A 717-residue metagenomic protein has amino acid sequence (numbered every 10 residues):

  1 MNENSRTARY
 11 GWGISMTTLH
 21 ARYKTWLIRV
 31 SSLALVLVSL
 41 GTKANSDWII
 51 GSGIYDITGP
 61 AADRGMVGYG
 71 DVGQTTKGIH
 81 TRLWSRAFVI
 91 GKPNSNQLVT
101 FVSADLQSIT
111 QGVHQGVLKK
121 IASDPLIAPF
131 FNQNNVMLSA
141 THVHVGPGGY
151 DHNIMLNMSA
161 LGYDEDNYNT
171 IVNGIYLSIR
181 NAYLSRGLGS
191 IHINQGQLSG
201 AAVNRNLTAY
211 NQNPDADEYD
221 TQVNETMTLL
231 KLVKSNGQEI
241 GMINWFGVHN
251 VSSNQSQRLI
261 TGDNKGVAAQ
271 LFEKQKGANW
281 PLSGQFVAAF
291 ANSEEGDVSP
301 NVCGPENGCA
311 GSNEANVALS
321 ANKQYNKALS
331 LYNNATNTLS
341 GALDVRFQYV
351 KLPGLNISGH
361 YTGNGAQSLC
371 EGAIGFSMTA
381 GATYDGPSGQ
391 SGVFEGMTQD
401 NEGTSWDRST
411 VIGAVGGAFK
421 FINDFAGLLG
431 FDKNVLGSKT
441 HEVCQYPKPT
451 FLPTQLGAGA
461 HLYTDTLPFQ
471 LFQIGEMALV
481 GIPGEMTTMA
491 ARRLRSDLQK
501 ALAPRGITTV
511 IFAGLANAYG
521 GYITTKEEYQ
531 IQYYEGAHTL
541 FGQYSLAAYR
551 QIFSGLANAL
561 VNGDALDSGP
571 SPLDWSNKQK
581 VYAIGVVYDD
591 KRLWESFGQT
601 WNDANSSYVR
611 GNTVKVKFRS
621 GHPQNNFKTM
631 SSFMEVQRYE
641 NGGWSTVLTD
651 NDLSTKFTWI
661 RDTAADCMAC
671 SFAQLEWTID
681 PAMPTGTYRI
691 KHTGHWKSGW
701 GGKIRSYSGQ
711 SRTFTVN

Functional and structural regions predicted by a protein language model:
S5-Y10, I14-S31: Bacterial N-terminal signal peptides that target proteins for export
S39-G41: N-terminal signal peptide c-region/cleavage motif recognized by signal peptidases
N45-N717: Non-catalytic substrate/cofactor recognition surfaces at enzyme active-site rims
